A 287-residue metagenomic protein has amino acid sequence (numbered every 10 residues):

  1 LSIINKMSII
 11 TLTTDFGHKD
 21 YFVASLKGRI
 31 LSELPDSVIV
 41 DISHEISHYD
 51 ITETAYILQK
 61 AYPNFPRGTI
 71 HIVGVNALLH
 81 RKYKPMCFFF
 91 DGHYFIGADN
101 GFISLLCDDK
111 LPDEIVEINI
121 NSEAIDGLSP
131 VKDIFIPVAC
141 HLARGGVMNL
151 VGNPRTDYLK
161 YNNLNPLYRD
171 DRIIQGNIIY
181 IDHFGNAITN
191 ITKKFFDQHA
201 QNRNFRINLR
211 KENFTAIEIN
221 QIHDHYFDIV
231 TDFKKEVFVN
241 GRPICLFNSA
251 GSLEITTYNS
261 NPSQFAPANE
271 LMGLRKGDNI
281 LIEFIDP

Functional and structural regions predicted by a protein language model:
I4-K82: N-terminal glycine-/serine-/threonine-rich phosphate-binding loop
S8-T11, S37-V40, T69-I72, P85-C87 (+7 more regions): Structural motif
L12, F16, G28, P35 (+3 more regions): Short acidic/glycine-rich loops and adjacent helix/strand connectors that line catalytic pockets where negatively
T14-F16, I42, G74-A77, D91 (+8 more regions): Fold-independent oxyanion-binding glycine-rich loops and adjacent beta-strand/coil segments at enzyme active sites
E33, D50-E53, P66-G68, I72-V75 (+1 more regions): Active-site histidine-anchored catalytic micro-motif
E33-D36, A61-F65, D109, H141-N149: Change "in soluble alpha/beta enzymes" to "in soluble alpha/beta proteins
A124-R203: Anionic-ligand-binding alpha/beta catalytic cores of soluble enzymes and soluble regulatory domains that recognize
N190-G273: A conserved acidic, glycine/proline-rich C-terminal tail/linker
